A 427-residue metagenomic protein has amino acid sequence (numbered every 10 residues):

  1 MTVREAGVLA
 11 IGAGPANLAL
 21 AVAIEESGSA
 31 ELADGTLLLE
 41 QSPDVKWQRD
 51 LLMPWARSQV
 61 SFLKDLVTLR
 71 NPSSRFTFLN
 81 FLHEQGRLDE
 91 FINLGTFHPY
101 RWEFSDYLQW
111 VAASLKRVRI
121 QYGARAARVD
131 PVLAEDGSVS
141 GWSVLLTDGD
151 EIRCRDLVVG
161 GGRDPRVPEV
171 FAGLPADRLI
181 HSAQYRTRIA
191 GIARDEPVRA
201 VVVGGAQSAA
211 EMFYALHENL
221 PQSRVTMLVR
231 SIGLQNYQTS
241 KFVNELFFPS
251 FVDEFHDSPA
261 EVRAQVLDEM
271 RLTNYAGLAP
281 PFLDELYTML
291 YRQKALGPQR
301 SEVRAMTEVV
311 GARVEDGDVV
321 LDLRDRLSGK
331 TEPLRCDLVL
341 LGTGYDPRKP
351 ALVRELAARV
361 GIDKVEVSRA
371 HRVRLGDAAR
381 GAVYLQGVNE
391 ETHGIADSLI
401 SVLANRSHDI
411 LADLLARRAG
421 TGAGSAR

Functional and structural regions predicted by a protein language model:
M1-P43, F91-Q207, E211-R427: Flavin (primarily FAD) cofactor-binding/catalytic cores of flavoenzymes
I24, W55-A56, V67-S73, L220 (+1 more regions): Generic low-complexity, intrinsically disordered sequence content enriched in small uncharged/hydrophobic residues
K46-D65, V243-L246, L278: Glycine-rich phosphate-binding loop and adjoining beta1-alpha1-beta2 segment of Rossmann-like nucleotide-binding folds
S58-F76, L234-Y237: Short, solvent-exposed beta-strand-terminating loops
L69-R101: A conserved beta-strand/loop capping segment in the N-terminal third of enzymes that catalyze redox or closely related
